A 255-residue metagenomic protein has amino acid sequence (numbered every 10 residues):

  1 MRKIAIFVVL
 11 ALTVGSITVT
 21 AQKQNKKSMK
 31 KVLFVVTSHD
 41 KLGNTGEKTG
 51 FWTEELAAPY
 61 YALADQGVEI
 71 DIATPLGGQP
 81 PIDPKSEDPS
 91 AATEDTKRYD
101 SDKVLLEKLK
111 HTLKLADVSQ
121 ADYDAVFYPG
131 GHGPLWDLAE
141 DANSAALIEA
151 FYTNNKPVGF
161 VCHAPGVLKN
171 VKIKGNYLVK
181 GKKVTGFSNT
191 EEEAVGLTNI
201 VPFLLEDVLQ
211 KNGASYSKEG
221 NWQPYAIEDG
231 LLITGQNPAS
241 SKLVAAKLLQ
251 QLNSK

Functional and structural regions predicted by a protein language model:
M1-K27: Bacterial Sec-dependent N-terminal signal peptides
A21-N154, G166-K255: Extended, subdomain-level signal for the structured scaffold at the beginning of enzyme domains
V158: Conserved, well-structured core segments that form or line functional sites
C162: Alpha-helical segment proximal to the catalytic Tyr-Lys
